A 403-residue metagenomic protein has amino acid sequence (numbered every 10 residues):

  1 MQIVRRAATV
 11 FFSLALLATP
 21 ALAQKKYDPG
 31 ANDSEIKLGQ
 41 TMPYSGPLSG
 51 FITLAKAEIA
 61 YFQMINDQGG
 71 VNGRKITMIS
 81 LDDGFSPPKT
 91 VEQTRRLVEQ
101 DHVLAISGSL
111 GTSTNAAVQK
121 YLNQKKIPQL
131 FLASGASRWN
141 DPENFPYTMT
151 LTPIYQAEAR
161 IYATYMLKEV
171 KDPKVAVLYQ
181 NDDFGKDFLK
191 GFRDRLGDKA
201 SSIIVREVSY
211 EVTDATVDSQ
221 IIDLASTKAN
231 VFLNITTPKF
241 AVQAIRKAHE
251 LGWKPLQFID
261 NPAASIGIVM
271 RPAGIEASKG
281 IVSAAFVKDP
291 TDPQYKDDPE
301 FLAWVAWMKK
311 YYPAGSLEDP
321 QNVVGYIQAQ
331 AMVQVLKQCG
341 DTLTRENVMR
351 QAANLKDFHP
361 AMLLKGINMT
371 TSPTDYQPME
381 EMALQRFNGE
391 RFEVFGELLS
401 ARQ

Functional and structural regions predicted by a protein language model:
M1-K37, A401-Q403: Short, low-complexity disordered leader/linker segments with a strong preference for bacterial N-terminal type II
Q24-Y27, E35, G50-K56, D67-D141 (+3 more regions): Beta-alpha junction/loop-to-helix N-cap segments that form part of ligand/metal-binding clefts
Y27-I59, L81-P88, L110-G111, L178-K186 (+3 more regions): Extracytoplasmic "Venus flytrap"
D83, L130, S137-N140, V212-T213 (+2 more regions): Venus flytrap/periplasmic-binding-protein-like
K89-E92, S137-N140, F145-G252, Q294-K296: Extracellular/periplasmic Venus flytrap/periplasmic-binding protein
L97-L110, L130-L132, K174-Y179, K228-P238 (+3 more regions): Periplasmic-binding protein-like
A248-G325, L398-R402: Extracellular/periplasmic periplasmic-binding protein-like sensory domains
K310, G315-V323, V333-R391: Segments of small-molecule ligand-sensing domains
